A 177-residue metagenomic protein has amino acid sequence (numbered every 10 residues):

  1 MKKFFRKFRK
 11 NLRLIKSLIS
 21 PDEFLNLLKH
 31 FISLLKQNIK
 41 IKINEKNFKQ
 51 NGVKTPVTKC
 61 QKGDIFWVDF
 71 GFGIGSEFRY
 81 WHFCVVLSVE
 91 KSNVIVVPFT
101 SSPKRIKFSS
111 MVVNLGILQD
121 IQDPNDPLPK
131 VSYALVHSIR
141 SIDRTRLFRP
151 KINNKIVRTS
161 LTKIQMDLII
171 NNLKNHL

Functional and structural regions predicted by a protein language model:
M1-E45, K49-Q50, T58, S110-L177: C-terminal terminal-subdomain/extension
G71-S76: Short, charged beta-turn/beta-strand-edge "cap" motif at the junction between a beta-strand and an adjacent loop
E77-D123: Compact nucleic-acid interaction/catalytic patches
